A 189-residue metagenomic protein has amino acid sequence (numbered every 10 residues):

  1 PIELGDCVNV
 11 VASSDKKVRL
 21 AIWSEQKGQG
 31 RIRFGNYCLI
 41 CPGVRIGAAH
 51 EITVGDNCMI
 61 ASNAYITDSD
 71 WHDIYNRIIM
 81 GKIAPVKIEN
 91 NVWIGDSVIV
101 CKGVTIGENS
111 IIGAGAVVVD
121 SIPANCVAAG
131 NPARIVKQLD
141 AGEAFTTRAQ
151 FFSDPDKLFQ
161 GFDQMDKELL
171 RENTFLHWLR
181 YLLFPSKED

Functional and structural regions predicted by a protein language model:
P1-T67, E89-N91, E108, A124 (+2 more regions): Domain-scale signature associated with acetyltransferase and cell-envelope carbohydrate enzymes
K27, I78-E89: Glycine-rich NAD(P)-binding loop of Rossmann-like domains
G43-E51, S97-I111, A116-D120: Beta-rich strand-turn-strand
D70-W71, R77-I78, I122, Q138-L139: Conserved catalytic-core motifs of eukaryotic protein kinase domains, centered on the activation segment
P85-V86, G103-V104, N125: A short, glycine- and basic residue-enriched loop/turn that sits immediately adjacent to a domain's principal
W93-G95: A mid-sequence, solvent-exposed acidic-amphipathic segment
I111, V127-A129: Short-chain dehydrogenase/reductase
V117-V119, V127, I135: Conserved hydrophobic/aromatic beta-strand scaffold that supports enzyme active sites
